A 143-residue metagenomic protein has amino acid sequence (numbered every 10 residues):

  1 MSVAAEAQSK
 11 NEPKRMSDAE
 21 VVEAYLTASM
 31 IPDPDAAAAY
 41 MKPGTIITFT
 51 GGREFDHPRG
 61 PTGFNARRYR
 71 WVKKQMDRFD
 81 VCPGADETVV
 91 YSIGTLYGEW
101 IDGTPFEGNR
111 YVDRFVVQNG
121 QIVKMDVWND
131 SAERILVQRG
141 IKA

Functional and structural regions predicted by a protein language model:
M1-P43, I141-A143: Short, low-complexity N-terminal intrinsically disordered segments enriched in polar/charged residues
V3-A7, K124-A143: Low-complexity, intrinsically disordered terminal/linker segments enriched in charged and Gly/Pro repeats
Y25, A36-A38, T45, P61-F64 (+3 more regions): Hydrophobic pocket/interface hotspot
I31-T88: A solvent-exposed, acidic/Ser-Thr-rich amphipathic alpha-helical stretch
G60, Y111, W128-D130: Residue-level structural signal for beta-strand termini and adjacent loop
D86-L96: A short hydrophobic beta-strand element
T95-N119: Exposed beta-sheet edge and beta->alpha loop/turn motif
